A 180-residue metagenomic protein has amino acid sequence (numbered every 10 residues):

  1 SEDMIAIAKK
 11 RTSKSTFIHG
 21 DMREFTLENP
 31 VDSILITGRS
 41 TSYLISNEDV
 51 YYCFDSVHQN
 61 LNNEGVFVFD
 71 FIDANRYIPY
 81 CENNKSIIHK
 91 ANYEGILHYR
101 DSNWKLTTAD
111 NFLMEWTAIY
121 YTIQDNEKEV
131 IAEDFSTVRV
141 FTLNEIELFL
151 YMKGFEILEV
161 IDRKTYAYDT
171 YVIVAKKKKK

Functional and structural regions predicted by a protein language model:
S1-F25: Class I SAM-dependent methyltransferase SAM/SAH-binding core
E2-I5, T41-L44, Y52: Conserved SAM-binding loop
K9, I45, N62: Short conserved AdoMet
R23-I34: A short acidic, Gly/Pro-enriched loop at the edge of an enzyme's catalytic core that lines a small-molecule cofactor
D32-D49: A short SAM/SAH-binding and catalytic strip from SAM-dependent methyltransferases
Y51-V66: A short glycine-rich, Lys/Arg-flanked "PGG" loop and its adjoining helix->strand segment in the class I
F71-N144: SAM-dependent methyltransferase
T137-K180: C-terminal lobe and adjacent flexible extensions of AdoMet/dcAdoMet transferase-like proteins
